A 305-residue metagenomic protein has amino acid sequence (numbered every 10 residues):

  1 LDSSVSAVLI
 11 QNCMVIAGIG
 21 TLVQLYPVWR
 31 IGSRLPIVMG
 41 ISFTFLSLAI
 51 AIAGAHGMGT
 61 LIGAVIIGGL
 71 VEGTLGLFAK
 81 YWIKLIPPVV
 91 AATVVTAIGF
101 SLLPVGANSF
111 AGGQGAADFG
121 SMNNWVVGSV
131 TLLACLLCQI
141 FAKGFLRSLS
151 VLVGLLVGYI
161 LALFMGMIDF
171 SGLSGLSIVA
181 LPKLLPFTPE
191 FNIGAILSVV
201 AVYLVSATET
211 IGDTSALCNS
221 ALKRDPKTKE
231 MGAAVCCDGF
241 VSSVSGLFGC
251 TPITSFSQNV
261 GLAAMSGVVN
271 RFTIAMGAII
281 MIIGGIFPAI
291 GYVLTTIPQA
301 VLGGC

Functional and structural regions predicted by a protein language model:
L1-C13, A116-D118, R147-G232: Helix-loop-helix hairpins and the membrane-proximal interhelical loops of multi-pass alpha-helical transport proteins
L1-S3, L46-G54, K80, P104-A111 (+4 more regions): Generic transmembrane alpha-helix signature in multi-pass membrane proteins, especially transporters/channels
D2-G32, V200-R271: Membrane-embedded helical hairpins/re-entrant loop segments and their flanking transmembrane helices within multi-pass
S4, V8-C13, L22-Y81: Membrane helical hairpin/interfacial module
A7-Q11, R30-T44, K84-T93, L146-L152 (+3 more regions): Short, non-helical or kinked segments that cap or interrupt transmembrane helices
Q11-M14, G18, L22, G40-I41 (+9 more regions): Transmembrane helix-bundle signature of multi-pass membrane transporters/permeases
S42-A49, V71-G76, S101-L102, S121-G128 (+4 more regions): Alpha-helical membrane-embedding segments and immediately adjacent membrane-interface amphipathic helices
I52-S171, M276-C305: Membrane-embedded alpha-helical modules
